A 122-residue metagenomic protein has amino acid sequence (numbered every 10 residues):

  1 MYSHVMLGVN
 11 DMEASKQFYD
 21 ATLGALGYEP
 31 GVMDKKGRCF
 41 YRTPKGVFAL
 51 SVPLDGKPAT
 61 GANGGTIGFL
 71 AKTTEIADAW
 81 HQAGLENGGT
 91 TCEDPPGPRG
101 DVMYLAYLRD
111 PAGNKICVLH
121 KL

Functional and structural regions predicted by a protein language model:
M1, T60-G64, G100: Short glycine-enriched loop/turn motifs at secondary-structure junctions
M1-K16, I67, L122: N-terminal beta-strand motif that seeds the catalytic metal site of vicinal oxygen chelate
M6, S51, G68-L70, D94-P95 (+1 more regions): A cross-family glycoside hydrolase active-site/sugar-binding cleft signature
L7-F48: Core segments of cupin and vicinal oxygen chelate
Y41-L85: Long, continuous compositionally biased terminal/linker segments
Q82-L122: Vicinal oxygen chelate
